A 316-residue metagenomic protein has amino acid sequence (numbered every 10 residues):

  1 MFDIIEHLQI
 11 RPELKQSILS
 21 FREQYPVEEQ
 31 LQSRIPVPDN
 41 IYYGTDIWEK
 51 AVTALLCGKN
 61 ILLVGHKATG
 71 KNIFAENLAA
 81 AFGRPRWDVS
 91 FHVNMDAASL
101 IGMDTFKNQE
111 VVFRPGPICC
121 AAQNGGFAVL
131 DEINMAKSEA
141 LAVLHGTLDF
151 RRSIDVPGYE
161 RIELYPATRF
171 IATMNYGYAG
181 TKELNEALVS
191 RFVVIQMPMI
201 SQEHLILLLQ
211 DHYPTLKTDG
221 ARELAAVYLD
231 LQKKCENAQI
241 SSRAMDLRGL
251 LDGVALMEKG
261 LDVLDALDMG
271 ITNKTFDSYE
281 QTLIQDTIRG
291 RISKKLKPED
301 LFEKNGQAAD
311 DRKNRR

Functional and structural regions predicted by a protein language model:
M1-R316: C-terminal regulatory/interaction module of P-loop NTP-utilizing enzymes
